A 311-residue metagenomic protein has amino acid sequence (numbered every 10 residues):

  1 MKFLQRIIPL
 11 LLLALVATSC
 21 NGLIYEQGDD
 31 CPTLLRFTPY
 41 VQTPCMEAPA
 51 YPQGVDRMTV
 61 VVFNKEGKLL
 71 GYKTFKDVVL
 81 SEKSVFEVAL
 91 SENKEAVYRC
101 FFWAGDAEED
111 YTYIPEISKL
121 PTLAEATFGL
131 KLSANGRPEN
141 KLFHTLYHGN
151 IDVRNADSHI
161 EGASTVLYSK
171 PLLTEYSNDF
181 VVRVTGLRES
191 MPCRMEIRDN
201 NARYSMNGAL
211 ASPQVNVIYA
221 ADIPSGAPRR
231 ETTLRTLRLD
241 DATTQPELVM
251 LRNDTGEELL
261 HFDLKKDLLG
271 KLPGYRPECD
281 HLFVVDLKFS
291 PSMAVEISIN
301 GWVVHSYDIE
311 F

Functional and structural regions predicted by a protein language model:
M1-I8: Bacterial N-terminal signal peptides that target proteins for export
V16-S19: C-terminal motif of bacterial Sec signal peptides marking the signal peptidase cleavage site
G22-Y111, S118, G270-F311: Acidic/polar, low-complexity intrinsically disordered N-terminal segments immediately downstream of a Sec signal
P32-R36, K83-E87, V166-Y168, D179 (+1 more regions): Intrinsic-disorder/low-complexity, polar/charged segments enriched in Ser/Thr/Lys/Arg/Asp/Glu/Gln
M58-I114, M191-L272, F311: Tryptophan-paired
G71-T174: Short, low-hydrophobicity acidic/polar segments
G129-N135, E257-D286: C2-type phospholipid-binding modules
L130-P228: A sequence/structural signal for flexible, mid-protein segments enriched in small/helix-disrupting residues
